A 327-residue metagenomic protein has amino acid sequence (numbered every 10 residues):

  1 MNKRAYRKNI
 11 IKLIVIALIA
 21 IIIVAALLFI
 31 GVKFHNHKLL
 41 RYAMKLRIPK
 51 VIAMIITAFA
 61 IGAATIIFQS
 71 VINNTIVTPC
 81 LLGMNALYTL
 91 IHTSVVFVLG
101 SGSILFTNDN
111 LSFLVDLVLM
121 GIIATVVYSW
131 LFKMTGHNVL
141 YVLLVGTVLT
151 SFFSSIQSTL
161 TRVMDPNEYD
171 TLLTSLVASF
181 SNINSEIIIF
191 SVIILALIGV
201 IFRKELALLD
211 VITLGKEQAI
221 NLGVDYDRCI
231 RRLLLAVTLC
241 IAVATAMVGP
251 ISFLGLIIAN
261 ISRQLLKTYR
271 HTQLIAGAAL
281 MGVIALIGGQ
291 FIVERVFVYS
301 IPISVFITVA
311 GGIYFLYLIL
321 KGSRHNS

Functional and structural regions predicted by a protein language model:
M1-S327: Alpha-helical transmembrane segments in inner-membrane proteins
